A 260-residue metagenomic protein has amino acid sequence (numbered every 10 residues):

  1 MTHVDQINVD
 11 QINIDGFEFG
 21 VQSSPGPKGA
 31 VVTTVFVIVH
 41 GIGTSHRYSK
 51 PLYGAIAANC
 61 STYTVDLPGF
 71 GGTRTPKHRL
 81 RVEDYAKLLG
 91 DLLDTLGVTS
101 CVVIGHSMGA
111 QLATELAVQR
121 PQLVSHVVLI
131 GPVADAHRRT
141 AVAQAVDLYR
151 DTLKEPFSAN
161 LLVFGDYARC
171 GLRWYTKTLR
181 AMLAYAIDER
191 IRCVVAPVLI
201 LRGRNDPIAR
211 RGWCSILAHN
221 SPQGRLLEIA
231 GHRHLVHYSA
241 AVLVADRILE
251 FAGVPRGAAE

Functional and structural regions predicted by a protein language model:
S23-G72: Conserved HGGG/HGGXW glycine-rich cap/lid loop of the alpha/beta-hydrolase fold
R47, Y63-I104, D246: Active-site loop/oxyanion-hole signature of alpha/beta-hydrolase fold enzymes
Q111-Q119, L123-E155: Flexible "cap/lid" loop of the alpha/beta hydrolase fold
N160-E189: Hydrophobic, aromatic-rich cap/lid helix
I187, A196, R210-H219: Short alpha-helix in the alpha/beta-hydrolase fold that links the catalytic acid
V194, I200-R202: Short beta-strand/loop motif that positions the catalytic acidic residue of the alpha/beta-hydrolase fold
R204-A209, H234: Acidic catalytic loop of the alpha/beta-hydrolase fold
H232-A245: Catalytic histidine-centered segment of alpha/beta-hydrolase-like enzymes
